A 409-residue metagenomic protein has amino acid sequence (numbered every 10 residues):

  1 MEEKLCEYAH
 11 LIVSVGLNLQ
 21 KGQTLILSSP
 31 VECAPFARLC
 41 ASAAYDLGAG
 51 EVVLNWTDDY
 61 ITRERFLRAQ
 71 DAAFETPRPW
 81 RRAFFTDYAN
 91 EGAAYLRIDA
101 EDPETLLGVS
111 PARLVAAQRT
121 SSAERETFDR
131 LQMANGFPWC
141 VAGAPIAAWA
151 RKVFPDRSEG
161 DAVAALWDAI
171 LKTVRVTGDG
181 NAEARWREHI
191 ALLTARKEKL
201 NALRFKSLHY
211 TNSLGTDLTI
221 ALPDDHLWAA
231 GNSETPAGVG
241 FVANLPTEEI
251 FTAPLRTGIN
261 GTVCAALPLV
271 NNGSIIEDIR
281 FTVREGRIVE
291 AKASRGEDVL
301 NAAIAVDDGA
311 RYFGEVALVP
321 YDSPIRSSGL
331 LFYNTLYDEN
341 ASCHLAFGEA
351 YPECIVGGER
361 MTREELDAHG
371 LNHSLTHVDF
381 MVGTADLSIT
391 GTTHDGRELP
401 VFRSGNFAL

Functional and structural regions predicted by a protein language model:
M1-N260, G391, R397-L399, F407-L409: Active-site bordering "gate/hinge" segments that shape substrate access to catalytic or cofactor-binding pockets
H10, N201-L203, N272-S274, G309 (+2 more regions): Short solvent-exposed loop/turn micro-motifs enriched in small/polar/acidic residues
L107-V109, A150-P155, G231-S233, S274-E277 (+3 more regions): A short secondary-structure junction signal
I250-D308: Long, well-ordered mid-to-C-terminal structural blocks that present hydrophobic/aromatic surfaces
G258-N260, I276-D278, E285-I288, R311-E315 (+3 more regions): Active-site lining segments that contact anionic ligands and/or coordinate catalytic metals
E290-E359: Dual-mode signal for accessory low-complexity, basic/Gly-rich regions
E364-L409: Extended hydrophobic packing segments that form well-structured cores
